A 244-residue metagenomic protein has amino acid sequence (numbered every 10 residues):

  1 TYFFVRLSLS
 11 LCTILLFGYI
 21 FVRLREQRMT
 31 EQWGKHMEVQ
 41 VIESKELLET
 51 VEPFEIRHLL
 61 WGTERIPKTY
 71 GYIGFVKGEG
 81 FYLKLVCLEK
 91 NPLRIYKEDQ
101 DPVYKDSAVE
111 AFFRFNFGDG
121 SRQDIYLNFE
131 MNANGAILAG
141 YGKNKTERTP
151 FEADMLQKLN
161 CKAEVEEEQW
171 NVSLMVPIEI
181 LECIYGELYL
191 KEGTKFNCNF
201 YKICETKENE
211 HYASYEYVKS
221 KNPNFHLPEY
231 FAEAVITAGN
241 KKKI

Functional and structural regions predicted by a protein language model:
Y2-S8: N-terminal Sec-pathway targeting helices
F17-I20: Alpha-helical transmembrane segments
E31-I244: Structural preference for beta-rich elements and adjacent junctions enriched in aromatics
